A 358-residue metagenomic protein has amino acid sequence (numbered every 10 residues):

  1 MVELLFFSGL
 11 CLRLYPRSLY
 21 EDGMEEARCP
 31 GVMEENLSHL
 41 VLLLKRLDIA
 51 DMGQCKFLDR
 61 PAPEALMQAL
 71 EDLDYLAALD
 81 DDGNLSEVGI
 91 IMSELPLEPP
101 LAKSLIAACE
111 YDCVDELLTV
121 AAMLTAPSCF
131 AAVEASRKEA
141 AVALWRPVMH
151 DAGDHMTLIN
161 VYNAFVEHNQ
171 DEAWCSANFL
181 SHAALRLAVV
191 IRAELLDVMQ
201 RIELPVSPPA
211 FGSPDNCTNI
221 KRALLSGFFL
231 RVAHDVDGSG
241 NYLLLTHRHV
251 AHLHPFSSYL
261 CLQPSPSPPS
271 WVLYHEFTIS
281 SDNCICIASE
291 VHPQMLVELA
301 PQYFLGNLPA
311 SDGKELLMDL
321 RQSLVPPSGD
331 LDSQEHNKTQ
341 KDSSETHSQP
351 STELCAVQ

Functional and structural regions predicted by a protein language model:
V2-L12: Conserved phosphate-handling catalytic cores of large alpha/beta enzymes
R13-Q322: Second RecA-like catalytic domain
N219, L224-F228, A233-D235, K314-Q358: A positional "C-terminalness" feature that preferentially activates on distal terminal regions of long, nucleic
